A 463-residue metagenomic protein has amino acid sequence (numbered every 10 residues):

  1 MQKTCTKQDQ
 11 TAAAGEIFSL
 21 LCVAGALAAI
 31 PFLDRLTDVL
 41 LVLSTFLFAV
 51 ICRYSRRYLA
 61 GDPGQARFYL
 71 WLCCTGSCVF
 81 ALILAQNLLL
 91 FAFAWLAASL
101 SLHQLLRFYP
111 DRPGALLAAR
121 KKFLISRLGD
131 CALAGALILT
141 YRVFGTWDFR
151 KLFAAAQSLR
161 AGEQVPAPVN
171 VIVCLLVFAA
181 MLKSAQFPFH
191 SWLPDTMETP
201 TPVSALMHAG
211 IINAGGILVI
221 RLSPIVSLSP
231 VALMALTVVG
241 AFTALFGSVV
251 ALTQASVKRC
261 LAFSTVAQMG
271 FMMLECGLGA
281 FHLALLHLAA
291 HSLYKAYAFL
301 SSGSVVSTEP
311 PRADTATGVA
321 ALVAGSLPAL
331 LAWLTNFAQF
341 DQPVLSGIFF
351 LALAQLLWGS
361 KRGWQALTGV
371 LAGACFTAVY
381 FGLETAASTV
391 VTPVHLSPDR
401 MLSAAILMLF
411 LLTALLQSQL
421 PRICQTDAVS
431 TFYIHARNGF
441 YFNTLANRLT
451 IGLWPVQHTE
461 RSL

Functional and structural regions predicted by a protein language model:
M1-K7, K361-F381, T385, V391-L463: Membrane-interface and transmembrane segments of multi-pass membrane proteins
Q2-T4, A49-G61, Q104-G114, S184-M197 (+4 more regions): C-terminal ends of transmembrane helices
T4-L21, A60-C74, L89-A92, P110-L133 (+4 more regions): Membrane-interfacial loop-to-helix junctions in multi-pass inner-membrane proteins
L21-G25, R35-P110, G129-C131, A235-G279: Internal transmembrane alpha-helices of multipass membrane proteins
V23-P31, A97, A132-P188, V219 (+7 more regions): Juxtamembrane/interfacial segments at transmembrane-helix boundaries in multi-pass membrane proteins
W71-C74, C78-A156, M269-T308: Alpha-helical multi-pass transmembrane bundles of energy-transducing inner-membrane proteins
V171, H190, P194-T201, I212 (+3 more regions): Functional cores that coordinate and move charged inorganic groups
I212, L245, A316-L330, S346-Q355 (+2 more regions): Hydrophobic membrane-spanning alpha-helices of multi-pass integral membrane proteins
